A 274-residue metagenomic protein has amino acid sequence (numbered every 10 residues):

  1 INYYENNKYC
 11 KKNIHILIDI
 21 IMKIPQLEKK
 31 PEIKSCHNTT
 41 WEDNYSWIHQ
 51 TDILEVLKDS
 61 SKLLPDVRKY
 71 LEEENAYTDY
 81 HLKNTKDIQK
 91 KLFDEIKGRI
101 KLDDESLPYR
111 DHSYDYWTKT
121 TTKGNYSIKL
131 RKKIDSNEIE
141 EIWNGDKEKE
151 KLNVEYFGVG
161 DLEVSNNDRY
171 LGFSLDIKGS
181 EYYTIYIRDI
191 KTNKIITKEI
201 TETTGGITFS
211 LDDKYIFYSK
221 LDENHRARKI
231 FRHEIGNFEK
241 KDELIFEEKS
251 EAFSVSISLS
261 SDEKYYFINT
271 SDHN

Functional and structural regions predicted by a protein language model:
I21-N274: Beta-propeller folds
